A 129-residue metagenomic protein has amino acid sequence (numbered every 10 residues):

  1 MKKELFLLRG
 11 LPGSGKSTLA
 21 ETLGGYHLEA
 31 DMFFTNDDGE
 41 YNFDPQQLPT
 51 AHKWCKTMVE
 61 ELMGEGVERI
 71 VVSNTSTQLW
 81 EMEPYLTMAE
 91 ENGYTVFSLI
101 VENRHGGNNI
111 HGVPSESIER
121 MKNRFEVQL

Functional and structural regions predicted by a protein language model:
L5: Walker A (P-loop) ATP-phosphate-binding motif of ABC ATPase nucleotide-binding domains
L8: Hydrophobic anchor at the beta1->P-loop junction of P-loop NTPases
L11-P12: The conserved Walker
G15: Conserved glycine(s) of the Walker
L19: Hydrophobic positions on the alpha1 helix immediately C-terminal to the Walker A/P-loop
T22: Active-site signature of alpha/beta-hydrolase-fold catalytic machinery across serine- and Asp/Cys-nucleophile hydrolases
Y26-D38: Short beta-strand-centered segment that lines the nucleotide-binding/catalytic pocket of NTP-utilizing
N42, Q46, K56-E68, T75-L129: Replace "adjacent to P-loop NTPase cores in ATP/GTP-dependent enzymes" with "adjacent to NTP-binding cores
